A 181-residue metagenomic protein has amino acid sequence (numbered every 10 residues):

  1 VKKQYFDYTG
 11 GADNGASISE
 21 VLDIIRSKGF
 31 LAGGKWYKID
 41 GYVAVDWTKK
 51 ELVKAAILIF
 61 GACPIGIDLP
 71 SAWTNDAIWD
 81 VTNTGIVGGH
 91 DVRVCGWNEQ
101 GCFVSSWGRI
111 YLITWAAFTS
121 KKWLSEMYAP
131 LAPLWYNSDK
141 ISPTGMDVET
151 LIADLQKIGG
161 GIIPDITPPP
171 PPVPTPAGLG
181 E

Functional and structural regions predicted by a protein language model:
V1-G180: Catalytic-core signature of thiol
